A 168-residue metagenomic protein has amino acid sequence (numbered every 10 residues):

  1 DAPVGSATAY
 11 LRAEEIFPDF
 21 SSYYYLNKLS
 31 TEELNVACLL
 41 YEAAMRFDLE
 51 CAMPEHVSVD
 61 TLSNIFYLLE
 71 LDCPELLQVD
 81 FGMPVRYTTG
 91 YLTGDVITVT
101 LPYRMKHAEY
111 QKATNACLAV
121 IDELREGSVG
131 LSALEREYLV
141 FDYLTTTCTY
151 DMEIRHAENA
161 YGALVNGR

Functional and structural regions predicted by a protein language model:
D1-S132: N-terminal accessory/pre-domain segments preceding catalytic cores
S128-R136, N166-G167: Extracytoplasmic/periplasmic, Sec-exported soluble proteins
V140: Acidic/charged, solvent-exposed loop-and-adjacent secondary-structure segments enriched in E/D, K/R, S/T, and G/P
Y143-R168: Active-site neighborhood of thiol-dependent amide/isopeptide-bond enzymes
